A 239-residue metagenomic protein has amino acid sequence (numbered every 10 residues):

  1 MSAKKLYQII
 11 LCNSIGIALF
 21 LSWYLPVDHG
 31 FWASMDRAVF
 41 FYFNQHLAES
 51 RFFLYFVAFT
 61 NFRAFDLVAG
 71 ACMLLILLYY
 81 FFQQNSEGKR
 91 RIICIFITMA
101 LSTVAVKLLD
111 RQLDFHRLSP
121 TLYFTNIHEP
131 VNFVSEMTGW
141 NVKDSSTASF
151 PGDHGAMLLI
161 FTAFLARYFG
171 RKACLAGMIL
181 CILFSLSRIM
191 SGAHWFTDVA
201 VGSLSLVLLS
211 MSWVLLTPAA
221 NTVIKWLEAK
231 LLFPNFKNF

Functional and structural regions predicted by a protein language model:
M1-G16, K89-I97, G155-A156: Alpha-helical transmembrane segments and their helix-start/interface "positive-inside/aromatic belt" motifs in integral
S2-C72, D110-V142, L232-F239: N-terminal transmembrane-helix/juxtamembrane module of multi-pass inner/ER membrane proteins
S2-Q8, F133-F239: Membrane-embedded catalytic cores of phosphoryl/pyrophosphoryl-handling enzymes
I17, R63, L67, I95-V104 (+3 more regions): Alpha-helical transmembrane spans of integral membrane proteins, capturing the lipid-embedded, hydrophobic core of TM
A18-W23, A100-A105, L180-G192: Aromatic-anchored segments of alpha-helical transmembrane domains
V27-H29, F82-Q84, R111-S119, G192-T197 (+1 more regions): Transmembrane helix-loop junctions in multipass membrane proteins, especially transporters and channels
F40, N44, L74-L78, V106-D114 (+4 more regions): Membrane-water interface at transmembrane helix exits
C72-Q112, V207: Interfacial segments of alpha-helical transmembrane regions
